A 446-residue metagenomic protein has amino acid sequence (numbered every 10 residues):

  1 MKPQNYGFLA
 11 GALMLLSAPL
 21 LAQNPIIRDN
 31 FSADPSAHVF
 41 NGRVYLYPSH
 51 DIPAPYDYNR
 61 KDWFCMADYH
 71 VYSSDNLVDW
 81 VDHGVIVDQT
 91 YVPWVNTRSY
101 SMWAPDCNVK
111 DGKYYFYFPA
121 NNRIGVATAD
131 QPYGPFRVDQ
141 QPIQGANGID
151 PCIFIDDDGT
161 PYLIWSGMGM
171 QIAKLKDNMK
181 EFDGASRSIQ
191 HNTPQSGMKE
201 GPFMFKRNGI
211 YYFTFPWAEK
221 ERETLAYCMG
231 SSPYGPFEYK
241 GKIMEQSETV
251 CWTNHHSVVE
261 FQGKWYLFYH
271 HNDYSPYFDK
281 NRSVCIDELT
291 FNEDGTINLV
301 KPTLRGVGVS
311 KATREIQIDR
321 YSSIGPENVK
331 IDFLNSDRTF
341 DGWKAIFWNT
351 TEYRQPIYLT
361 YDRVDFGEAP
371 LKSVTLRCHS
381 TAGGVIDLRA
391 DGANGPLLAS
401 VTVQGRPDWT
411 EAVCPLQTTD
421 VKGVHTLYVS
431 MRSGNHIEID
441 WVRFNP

Functional and structural regions predicted by a protein language model:
M1-Q23: Bacterial Sec-dependent N-terminal signal peptides
L21-P446: Carbohydrate-active catalytic/glycan-binding domains of CAZyme proteins, especially the secreted or lumenal ectodomains
